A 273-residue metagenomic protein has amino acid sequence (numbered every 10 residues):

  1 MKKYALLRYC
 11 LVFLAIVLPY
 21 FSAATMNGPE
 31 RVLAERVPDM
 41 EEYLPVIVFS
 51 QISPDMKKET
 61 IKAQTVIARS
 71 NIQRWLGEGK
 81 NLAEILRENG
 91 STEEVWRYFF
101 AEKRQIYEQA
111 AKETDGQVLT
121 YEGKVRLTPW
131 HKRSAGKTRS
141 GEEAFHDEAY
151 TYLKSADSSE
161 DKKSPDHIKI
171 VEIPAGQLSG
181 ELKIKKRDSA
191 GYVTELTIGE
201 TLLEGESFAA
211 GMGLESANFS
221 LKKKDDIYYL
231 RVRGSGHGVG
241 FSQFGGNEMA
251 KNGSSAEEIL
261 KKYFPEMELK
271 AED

Functional and structural regions predicted by a protein language model:
M1-D273: Conserved, single-site charged/polar hotspot
